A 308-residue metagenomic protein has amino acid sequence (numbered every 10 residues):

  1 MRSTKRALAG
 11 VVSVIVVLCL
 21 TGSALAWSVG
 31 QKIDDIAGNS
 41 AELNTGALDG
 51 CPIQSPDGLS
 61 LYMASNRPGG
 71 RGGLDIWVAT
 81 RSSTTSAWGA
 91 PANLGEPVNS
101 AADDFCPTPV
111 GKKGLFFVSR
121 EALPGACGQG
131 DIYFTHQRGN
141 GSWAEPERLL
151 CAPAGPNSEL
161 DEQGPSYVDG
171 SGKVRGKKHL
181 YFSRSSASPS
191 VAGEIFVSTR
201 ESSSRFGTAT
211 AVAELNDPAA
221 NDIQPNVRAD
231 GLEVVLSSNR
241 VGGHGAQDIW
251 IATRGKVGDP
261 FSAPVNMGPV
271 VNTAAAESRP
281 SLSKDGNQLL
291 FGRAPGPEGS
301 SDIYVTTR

Functional and structural regions predicted by a protein language model:
M1-V12: Bacterial N-terminal signal peptides that target proteins for export
G10-T21: Bacterial N-terminal signal peptides
S23-R308: Short, conserved micro-motifs composed of acidic
